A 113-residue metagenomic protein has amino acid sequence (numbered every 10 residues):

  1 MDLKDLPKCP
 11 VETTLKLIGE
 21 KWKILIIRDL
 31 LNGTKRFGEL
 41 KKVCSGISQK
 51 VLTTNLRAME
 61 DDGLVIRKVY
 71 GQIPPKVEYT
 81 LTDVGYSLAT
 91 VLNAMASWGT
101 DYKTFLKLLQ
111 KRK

Functional and structural regions predicted by a protein language model:
M1-K4: Acidic, proline/glycine-rich intrinsically disordered inter-domain spacer in sigma factors
L6-V51, Q72-E78, L109: N-terminal helix-turn-helix DNA-binding core of bacterial DNA-binding proteins
T34, C44, L56, G85 (+2 more regions): Short amphipathic alpha-helical/adjacent loop interface patches that line ligand and macromolecule-binding sites
L52, A58-M59: Basic amphipathic alpha-helical segments that dock to polyanions
G71-A94: Basic, amphipathic "hinge/linker" alpha-helix immediately C-terminal to the N-terminal HTH DNA-binding motif
A89-K113: Amphipathic alpha-helical dimerization/coiled-coil segments that flank or bridge DNA-binding/regulatory modules
